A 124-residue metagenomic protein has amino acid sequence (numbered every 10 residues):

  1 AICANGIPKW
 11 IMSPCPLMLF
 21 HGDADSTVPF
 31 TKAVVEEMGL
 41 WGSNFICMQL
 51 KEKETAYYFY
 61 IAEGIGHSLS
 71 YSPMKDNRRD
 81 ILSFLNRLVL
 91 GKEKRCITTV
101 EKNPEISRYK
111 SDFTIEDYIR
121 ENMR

Functional and structural regions predicted by a protein language model:
A1-C15, I119-E121: Primarily recognizes the serine-hydrolase "nucleophile elbow" in alpha/beta-hydrolase and SGNH/GDSL folds
N5, D23, E63: Residue-level signal for short, function-critical loop segments
I7-P8, D25, H67: Surface-exposed, flexible loop/turn segments at secondary-structure boundaries
M12-L17, K53-A56: Short, proline-enriched alpha-helix->beta-strand connector loops that line the catalytic pocket of alpha/beta-hydrolase
M18-H21, D25: Short beta-strand/loop motif that positions the catalytic acidic residue of the alpha/beta-hydrolase fold
S26-S43, S70: Conserved alpha/beta-hydrolase "acid-adjacent" motif
K51-R124: C-terminal catalytic histidine-bearing segment of alpha/beta-hydrolase fold enzymes
